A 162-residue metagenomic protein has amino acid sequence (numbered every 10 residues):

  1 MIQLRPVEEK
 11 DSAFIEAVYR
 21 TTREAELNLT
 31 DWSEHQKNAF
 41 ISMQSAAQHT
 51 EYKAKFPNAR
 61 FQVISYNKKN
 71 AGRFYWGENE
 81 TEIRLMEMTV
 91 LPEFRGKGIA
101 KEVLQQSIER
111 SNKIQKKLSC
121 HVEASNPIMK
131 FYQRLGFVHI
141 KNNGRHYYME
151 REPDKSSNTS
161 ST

Functional and structural regions predicted by a protein language model:
M1-A13, P153-T162: Conserved N-terminal entry element of GNAT/NAT acetyltransferase domains
Q3-L29: A short beta-loop-alpha structural element at the N-terminal edge of CoA-dependent acyl/N-acetyltransferase catalytic
R23-E51: Conserved GNAT-fold acetyl-CoA-binding loop/helix
R60-G77: Conserved beta-hairpin
G77-M86, R95, I114, N143-R145: A conserved beta-turn-beta hairpin within the catalytic core of GNAT-like acetyltransferases that forms part
V90, G96-E109, R134: Conserved acetyl-CoA-binding loop-helix of GNAT-fold acetyltransferases
K101, A124-N142, H146-Y147: Conserved active-site alpha-helix within GNAT-family acetyltransferase domains
S111-E123: Conserved GNAT acetyl-CoA-binding A-motif
